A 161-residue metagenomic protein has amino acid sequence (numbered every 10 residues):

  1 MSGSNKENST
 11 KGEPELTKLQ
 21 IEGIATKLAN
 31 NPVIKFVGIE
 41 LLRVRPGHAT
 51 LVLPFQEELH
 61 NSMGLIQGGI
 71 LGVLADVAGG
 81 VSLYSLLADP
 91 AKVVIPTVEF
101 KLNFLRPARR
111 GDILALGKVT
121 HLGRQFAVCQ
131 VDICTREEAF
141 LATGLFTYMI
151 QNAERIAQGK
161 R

Functional and structural regions predicted by a protein language model:
M1-R161: Terminal targeting signals and extreme-terminal segments of soluble enzymes
